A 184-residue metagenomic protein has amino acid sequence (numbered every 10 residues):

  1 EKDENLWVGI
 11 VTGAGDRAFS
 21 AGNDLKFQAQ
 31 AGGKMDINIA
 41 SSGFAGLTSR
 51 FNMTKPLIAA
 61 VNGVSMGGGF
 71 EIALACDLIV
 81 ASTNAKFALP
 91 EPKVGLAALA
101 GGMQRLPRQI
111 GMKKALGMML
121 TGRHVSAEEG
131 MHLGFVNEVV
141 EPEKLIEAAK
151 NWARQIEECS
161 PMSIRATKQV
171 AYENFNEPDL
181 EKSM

Functional and structural regions predicted by a protein language model:
E1-W7: A short, well-ordered alpha-helical element
N5, G13-M53, K93-L96, F175-P178: Glycine- (often His-adjacent) and acidic-residue-rich active-site loop that binds/positions the CoA thioester
V11, D24, A73, L106 (+2 more regions): Terminal peptide-recognition signature
D16-S20, M66, A88, A171: Short, active-site-adjacent cap segments at secondary-structure transitions
G22, F44, G67, A100 (+3 more regions): Glycine-rich phosphate-binding loop at the start of an alpha helix
F44-T54, A60, M66-L120, L133 (+2 more regions): CoA-thioester-processing core
V80-A85, V136-M184: C-terminal long alpha-helix characteristic of the crotonase
M112-L116, V125-H132, S160-R165: Short, structured loop/turn "capping" segments at alpha-beta junctions
